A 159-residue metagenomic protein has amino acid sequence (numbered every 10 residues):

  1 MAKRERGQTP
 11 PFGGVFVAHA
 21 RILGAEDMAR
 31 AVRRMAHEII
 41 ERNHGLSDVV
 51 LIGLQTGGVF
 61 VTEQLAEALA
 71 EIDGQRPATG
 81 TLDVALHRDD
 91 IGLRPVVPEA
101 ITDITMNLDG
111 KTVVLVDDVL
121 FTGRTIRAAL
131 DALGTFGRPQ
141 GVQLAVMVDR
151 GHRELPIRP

Functional and structural regions predicted by a protein language model:
M1-P159: PRPP-associated nucleotide enzymes
